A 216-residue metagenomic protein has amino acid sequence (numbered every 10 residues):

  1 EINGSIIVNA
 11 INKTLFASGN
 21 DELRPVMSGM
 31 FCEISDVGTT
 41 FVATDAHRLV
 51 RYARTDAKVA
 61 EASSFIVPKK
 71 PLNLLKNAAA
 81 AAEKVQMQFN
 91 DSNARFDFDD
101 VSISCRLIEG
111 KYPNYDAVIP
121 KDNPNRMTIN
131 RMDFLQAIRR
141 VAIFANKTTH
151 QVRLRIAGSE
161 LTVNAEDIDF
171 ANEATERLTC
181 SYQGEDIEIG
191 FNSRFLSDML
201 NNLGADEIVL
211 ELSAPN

Functional and structural regions predicted by a protein language model:
E1-N216: Structural preference for solvent-exposed beta-strand-turn elements and adjacent flexible terminal/loop segments within
